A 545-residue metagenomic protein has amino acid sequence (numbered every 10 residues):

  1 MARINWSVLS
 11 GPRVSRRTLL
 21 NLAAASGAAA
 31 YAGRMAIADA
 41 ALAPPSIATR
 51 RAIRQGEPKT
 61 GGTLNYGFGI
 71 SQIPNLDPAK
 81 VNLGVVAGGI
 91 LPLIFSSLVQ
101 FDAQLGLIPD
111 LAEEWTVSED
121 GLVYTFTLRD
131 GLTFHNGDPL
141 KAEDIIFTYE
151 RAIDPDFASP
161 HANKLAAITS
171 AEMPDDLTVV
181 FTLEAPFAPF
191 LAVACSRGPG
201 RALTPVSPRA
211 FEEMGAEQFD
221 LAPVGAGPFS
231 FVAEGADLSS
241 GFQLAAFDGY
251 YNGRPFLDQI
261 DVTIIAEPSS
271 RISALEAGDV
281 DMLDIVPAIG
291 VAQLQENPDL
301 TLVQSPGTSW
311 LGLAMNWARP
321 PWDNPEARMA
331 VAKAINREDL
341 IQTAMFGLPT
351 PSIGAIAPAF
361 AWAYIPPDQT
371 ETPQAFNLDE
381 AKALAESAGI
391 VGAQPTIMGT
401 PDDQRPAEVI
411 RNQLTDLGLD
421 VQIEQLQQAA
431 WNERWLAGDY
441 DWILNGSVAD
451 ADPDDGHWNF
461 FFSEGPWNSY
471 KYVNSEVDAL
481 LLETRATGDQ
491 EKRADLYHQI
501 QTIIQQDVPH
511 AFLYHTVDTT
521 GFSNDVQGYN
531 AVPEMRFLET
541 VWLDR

Functional and structural regions predicted by a protein language model:
M1-T18, L22-S26: N-terminal secretory signal peptides
Y66, A236-S240, A361, K382-A449 (+3 more regions): Ligand/substrate-recognition segments at binding pockets and active sites
G67-E119, E150, V224-P228, R536: N-terminal lobe/hinge region of extracytoplasmic solute-binding protein
D102-G106, R197-P255, Q259, L378-D379 (+1 more regions): Gly/Pro-rich hinge or "lid" segments in bacterial periplasmic/extracellular proteins
T127, N163-A210: Surface-exposed binding/hinge segments that line and control ligand-binding clefts or catalytic entry sites
E217, F247-Q293, D420-Q422: Ligand-site clamp/hinge motif
E326, Q374, D420-W431, L436 (+2 more regions): Extracytoplasmic/peripheral linker and loop segments enriched in polar/acidic and small residues with frequent Thr/Pro
T350-S387, R405: Structural transition elements
